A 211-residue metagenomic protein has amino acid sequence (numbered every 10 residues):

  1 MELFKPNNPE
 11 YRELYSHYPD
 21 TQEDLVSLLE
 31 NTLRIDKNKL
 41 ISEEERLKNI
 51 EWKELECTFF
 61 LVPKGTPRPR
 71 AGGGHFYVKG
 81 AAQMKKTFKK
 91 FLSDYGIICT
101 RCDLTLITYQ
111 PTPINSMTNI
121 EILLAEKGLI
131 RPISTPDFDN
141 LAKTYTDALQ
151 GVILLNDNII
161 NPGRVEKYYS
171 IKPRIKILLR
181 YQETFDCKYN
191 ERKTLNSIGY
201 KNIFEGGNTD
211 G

Functional and structural regions predicted by a protein language model:
M1-G211: Acidic, proline/glycine-enriched N-terminal capping motif
